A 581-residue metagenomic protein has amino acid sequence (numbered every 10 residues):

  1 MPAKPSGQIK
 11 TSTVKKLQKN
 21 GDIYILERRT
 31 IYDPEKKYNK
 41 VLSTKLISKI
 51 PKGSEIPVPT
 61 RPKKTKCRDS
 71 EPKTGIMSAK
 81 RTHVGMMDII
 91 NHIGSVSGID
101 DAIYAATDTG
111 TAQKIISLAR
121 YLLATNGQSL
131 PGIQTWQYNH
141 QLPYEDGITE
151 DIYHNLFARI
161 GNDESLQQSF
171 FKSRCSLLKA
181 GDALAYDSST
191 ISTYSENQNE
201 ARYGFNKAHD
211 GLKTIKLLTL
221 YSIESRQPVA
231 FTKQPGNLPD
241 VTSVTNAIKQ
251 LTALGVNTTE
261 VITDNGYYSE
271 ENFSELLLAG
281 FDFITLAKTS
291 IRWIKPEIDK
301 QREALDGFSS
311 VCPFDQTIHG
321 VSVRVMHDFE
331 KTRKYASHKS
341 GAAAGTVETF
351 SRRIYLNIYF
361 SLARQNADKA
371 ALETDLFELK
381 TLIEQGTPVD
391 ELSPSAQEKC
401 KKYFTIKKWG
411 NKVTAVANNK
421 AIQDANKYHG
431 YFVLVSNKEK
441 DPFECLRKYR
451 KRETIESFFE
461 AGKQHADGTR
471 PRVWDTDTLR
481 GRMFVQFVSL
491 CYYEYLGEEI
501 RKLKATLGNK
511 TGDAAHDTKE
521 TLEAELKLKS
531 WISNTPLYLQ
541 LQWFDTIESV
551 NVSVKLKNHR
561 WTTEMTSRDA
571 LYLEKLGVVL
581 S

Functional and structural regions predicted by a protein language model:
M1-E200, L217-N237, T245, A421 (+2 more regions): Dynamic "connector" segments at or just before major functional cores
P34, H140-D146, D163, A180 (+5 more regions): Secondary-structure transition/capping motifs at alpha-helix termini and the adjoining loop/turn into the next element
D182, G211-T214, Q423-N426, R447-T454 (+1 more regions): Secondary-structure capping and boundary motifs in well-ordered enzyme cores
K213, F231-K233, D282-K448, Y538 (+1 more regions): An anionic, glycine-rich sequence signature occurring as long contiguous blocks
T232-K249, A253-L254, Y267-C312, K463-N509: Catalytic or ion-translocation cores adjacent to nucleophile or general acid/base/metal-coordination motifs in diverse
E260-Y268: Acidic/histidine-rich, metal-coordinating catalytic segments
S290, T478, R482-S581: Polyampholytic, low-complexity intrinsically disordered segments
E444-R472: Short amphipathic alpha-helical "interface-anchor" segments enriched in bulky aromatics
